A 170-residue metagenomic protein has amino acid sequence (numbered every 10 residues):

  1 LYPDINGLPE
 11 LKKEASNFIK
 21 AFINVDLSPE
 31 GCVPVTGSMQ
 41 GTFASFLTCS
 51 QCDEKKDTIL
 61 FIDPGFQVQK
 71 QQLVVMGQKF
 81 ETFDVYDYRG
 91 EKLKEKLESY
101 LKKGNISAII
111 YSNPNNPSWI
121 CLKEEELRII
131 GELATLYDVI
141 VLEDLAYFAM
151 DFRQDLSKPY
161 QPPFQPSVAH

Functional and structural regions predicted by a protein language model:
L1-L136, F148-H170: Conserved core of the PLP fold type I
D144-L145: Walker B catalytic acidic pair
